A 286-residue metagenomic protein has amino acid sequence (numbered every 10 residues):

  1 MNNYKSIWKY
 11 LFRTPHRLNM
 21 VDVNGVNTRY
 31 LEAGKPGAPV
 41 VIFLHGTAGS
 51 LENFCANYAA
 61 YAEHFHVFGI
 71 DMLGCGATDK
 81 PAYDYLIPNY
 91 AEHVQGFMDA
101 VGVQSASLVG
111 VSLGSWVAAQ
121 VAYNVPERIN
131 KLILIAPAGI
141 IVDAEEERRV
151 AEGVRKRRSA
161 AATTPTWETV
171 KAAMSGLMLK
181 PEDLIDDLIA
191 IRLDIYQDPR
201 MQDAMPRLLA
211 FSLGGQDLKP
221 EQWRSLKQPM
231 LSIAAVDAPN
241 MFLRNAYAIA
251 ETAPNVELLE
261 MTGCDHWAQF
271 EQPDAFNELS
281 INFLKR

Functional and structural regions predicted by a protein language model:
M1-V41, E63-F65, V103-Q104, P254 (+1 more regions): Alpha/beta-hydrolase fold catalytic core
V26-A77: Conserved HGGG/HGGXW glycine-rich cap/lid loop of the alpha/beta-hydrolase fold
T28, T163-S225: Conserved alpha/beta-hydrolase catalytic His-Asp/Glu region
N89-A106: Conserved acidic catalytic loop of the alpha/beta-hydrolase fold
G110, G114, A118: Gly/Ala-rich beta-loop-alpha elbow adjacent to hydrolase catalytic centers
A119, Y123, N130-P165: Flexible "cap/lid" loop of the alpha/beta hydrolase fold
R200-E251, E260: Conserved serine/cysteine hydrolase catalytic core
N255-R286: Catalytic active-site module of serine/aspartate enzymes centered on a nucleophile-bearing elbow/loop
